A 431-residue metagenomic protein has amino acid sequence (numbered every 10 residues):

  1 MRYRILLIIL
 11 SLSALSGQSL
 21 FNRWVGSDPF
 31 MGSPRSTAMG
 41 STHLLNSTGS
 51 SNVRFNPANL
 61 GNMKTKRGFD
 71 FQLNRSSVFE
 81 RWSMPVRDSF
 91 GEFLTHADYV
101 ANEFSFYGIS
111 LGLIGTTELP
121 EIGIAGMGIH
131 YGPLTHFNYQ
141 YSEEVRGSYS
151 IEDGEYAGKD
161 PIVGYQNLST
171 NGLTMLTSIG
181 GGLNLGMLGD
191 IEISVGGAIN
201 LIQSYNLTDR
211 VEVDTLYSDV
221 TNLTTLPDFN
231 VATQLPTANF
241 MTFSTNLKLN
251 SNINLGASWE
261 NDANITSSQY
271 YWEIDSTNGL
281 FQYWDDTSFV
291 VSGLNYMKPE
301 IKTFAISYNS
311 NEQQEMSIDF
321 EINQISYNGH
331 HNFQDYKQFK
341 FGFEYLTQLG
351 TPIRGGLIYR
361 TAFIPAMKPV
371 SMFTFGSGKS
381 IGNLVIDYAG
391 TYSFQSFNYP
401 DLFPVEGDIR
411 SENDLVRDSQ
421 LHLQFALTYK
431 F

Functional and structural regions predicted by a protein language model:
R2-Y3, T233: Structural motif marking the loop-to-transmembrane transition
Y3-S13: Sec-dependent N-terminal signal peptides
L12, S51-G61, P369-S380: Generic detector of contiguous secondary-structure segments
L12-A14, K66, L384: Alpha-helical transmembrane segments and their juxtamembrane interfaces
S16-T65, I193: Outer-membrane beta-barrel biogenesis signature
Q18-T37, G108-F431: Outer-membrane beta-barrel porins/channels
S47-F55, L60-E144, L173-M175: Outer-membrane beta-barrel translocator/receptor signature
